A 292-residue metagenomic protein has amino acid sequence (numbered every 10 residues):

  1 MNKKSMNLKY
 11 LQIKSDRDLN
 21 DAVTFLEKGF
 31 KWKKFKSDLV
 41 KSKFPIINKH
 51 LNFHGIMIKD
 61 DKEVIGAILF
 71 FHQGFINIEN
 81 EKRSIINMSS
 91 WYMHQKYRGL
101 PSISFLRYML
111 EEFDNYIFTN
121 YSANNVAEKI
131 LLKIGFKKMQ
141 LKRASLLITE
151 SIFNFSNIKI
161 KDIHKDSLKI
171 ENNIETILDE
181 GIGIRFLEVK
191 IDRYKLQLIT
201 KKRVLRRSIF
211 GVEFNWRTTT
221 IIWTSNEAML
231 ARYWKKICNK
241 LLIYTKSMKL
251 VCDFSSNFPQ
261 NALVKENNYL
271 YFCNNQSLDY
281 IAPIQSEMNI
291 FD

Functional and structural regions predicted by a protein language model:
N2-K43, N87, K142-L178, M288-D292: Short amphipathic alpha-helix that is part of the acyltransferase structural core
K33-K34, L39-K59, I65, S104-E111 (+1 more regions): Recognition helices and adjacent regulatory flanks at domain boundaries
P45-M57, L178-Y194, K246-M248: A short helix-loop-beta-strand connector motif used in the catalytic cores of GNAT acetyltransferases and, in some
M57, E63-Q73, N87, R193-F210: Conserved beta-strand in the GNAT
I78-A144, V212-Y269: Acyl-donor binding region in acyl/amide transferases
K137-F153, Y271-I281: Conserved catalytic-core motifs of GNAT/GCN5-like acyltransferases
S151-F153, N157-T220: A conserved mid-domain beta-alpha-beta active-site/ligand-binding segment of alpha/beta enzyme cores
E266-D292: C-terminal functional modules
